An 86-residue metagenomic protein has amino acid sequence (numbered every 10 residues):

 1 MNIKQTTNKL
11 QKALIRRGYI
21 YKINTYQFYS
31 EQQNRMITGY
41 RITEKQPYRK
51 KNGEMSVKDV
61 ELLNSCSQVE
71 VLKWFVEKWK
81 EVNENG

Functional and structural regions predicted by a protein language model:
M1-N2, K80-G86: Short intrinsically disordered terminal tails
M1-T25: Negatively charged, low-complexity tracts enriched in Asp/Glu with abundant Ser/Thr
Q11-R17, E44-Q46, K80-N83: A generic structural signal for ordered secondary structure
I20-E77: Acidic, low-complexity, intrinsically disordered interaction modules
